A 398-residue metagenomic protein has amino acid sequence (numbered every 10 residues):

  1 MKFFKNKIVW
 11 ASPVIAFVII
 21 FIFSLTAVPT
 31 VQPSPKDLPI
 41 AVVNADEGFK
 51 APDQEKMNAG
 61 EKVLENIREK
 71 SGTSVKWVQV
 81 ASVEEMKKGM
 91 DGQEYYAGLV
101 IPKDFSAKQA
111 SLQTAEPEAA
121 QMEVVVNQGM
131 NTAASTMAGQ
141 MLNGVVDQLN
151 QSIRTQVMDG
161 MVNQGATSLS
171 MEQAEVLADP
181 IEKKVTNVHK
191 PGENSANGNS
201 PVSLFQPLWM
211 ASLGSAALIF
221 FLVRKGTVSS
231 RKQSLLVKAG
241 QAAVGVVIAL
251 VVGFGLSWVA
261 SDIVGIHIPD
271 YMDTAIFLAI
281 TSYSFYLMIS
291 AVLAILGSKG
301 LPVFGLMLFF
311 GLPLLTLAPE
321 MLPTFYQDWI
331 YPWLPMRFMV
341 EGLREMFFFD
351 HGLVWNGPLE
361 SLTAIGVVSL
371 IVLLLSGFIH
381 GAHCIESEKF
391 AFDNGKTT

Functional and structural regions predicted by a protein language model:
K2-A196, K389-T398: Extracytoplasmic/periplasmic domains immediately adjacent to an N-terminal transmembrane anchor in multi-pass membrane
W10, A239-A243, E360, A364: Internal alpha-helical transmembrane segments of multi-pass membrane proteins, especially GPCRs
F17-L25, V252-F254, G366-F378: Hydrophobic core of alpha-helical transmembrane segments in multi-pass integral membrane proteins
W77, F205-M210, W333-L334: Tryptophan-centered motif/residue detector
V78, S82, E175, K183 (+6 more regions): Juxtamembrane loop-helix boundary motifs flanking transmembrane segments in multi-pass membrane proteins
G89, S257-W258, G342-M346: Solvent-exposed, amphipathic alpha-helical segments
N197-L314: Transmembrane alpha-helical segments that form the functional core of multipass membrane systems
I263-T398: Membrane-spanning alpha-helical segments of multipass transporters and channels
